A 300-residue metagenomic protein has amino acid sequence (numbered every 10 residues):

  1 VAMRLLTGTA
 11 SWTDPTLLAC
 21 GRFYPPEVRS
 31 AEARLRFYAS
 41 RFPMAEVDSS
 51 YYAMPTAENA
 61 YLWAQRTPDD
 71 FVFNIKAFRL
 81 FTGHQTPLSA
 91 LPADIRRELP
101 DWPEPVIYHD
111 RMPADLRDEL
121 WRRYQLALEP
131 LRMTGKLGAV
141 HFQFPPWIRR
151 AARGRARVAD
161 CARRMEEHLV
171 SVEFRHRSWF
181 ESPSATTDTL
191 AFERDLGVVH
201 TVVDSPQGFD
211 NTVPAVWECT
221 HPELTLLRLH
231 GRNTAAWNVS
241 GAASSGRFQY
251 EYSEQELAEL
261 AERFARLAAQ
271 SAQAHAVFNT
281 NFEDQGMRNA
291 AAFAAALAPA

Functional and structural regions predicted by a protein language model:
A2-A300: Residues lining hydrophobic/aromatic ligand-binding pockets adjacent to catalytic sites
